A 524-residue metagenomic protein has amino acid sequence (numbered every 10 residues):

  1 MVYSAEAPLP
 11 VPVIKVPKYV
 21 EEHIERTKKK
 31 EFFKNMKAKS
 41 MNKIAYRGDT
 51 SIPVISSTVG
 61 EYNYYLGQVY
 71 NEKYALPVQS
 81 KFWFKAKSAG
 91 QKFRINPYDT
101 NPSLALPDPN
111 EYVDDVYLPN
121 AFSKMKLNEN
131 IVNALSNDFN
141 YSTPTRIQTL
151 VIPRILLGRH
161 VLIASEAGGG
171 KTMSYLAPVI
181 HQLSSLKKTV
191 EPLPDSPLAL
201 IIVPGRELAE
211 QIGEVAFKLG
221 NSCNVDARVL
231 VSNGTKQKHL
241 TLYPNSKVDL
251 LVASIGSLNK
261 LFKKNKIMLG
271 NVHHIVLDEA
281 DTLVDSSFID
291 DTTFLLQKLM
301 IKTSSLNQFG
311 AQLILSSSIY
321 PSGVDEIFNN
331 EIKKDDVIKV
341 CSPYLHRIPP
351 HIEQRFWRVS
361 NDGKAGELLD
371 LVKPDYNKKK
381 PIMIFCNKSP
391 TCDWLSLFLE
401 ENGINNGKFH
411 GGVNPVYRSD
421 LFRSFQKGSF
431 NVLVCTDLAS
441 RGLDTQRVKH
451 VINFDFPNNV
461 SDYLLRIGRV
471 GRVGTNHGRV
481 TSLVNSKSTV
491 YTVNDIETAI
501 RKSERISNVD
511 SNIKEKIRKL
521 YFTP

Functional and structural regions predicted by a protein language model:
M1-M125, V324: Intrinsically disordered, low-complexity accessory regions that flank the conserved helicase/ATPase core of eukaryotic
E111-A164: Conserved pre-motif I regulatory segment
E166-G169, H181-I212, C223-A227, I301-G310 (+1 more regions): Conserved SF1/SF2 helicase motif Ia
P192-K263, I404-K408: Conserved nucleic-acid-binding Ia/Ib motif block in the N-terminal RecA-like helicase ATPase lobe
Q237-L242, C392-F398, I404-S440: Conserved helicase ATPase core of P-loop NTP-dependent helicases/translocases
M268-S342: Post-DEXD/H (motif II) to motif III coupling segment of the RecA-like Helicase ATP-binding lobe
H351-E401: Conserved interdomain hinge at the start of the Helicase C-terminal
R469-N512: Conserved segment of the helicase C-terminal RecA-like domain
